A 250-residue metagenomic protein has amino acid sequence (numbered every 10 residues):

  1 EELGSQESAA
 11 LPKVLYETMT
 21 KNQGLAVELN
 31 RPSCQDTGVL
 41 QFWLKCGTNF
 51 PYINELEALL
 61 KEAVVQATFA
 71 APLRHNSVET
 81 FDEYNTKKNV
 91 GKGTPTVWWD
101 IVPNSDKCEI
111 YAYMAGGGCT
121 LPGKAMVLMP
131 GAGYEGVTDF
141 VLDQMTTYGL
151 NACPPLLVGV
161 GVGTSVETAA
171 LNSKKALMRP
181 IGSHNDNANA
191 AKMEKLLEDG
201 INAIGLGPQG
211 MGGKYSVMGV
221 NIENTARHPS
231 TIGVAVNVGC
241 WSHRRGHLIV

Functional and structural regions predicted by a protein language model:
E1-V250: Non-transmembrane, aqueous-exposed alpha-helical and coiled segments at domain scale
